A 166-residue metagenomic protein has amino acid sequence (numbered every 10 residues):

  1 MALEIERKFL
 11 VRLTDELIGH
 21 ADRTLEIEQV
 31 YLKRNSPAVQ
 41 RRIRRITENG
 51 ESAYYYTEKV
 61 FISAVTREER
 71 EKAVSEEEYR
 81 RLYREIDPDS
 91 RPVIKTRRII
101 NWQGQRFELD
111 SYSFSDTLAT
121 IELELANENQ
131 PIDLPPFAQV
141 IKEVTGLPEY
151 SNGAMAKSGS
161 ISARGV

Functional and structural regions predicted by a protein language model:
M1-V166: Phosphate-end processing signature that detects enzymes handling 5′-triphosphorylated RNA and polyphosphate
